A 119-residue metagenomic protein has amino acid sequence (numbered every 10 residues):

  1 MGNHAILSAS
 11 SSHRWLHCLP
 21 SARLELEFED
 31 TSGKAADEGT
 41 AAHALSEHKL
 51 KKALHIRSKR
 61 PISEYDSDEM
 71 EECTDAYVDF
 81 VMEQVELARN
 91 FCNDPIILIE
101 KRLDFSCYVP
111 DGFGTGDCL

Functional and structural regions predicted by a protein language model:
M1-L119: Metal-dependent nuclease catalytic cores that hydrolyze phosphodiester bonds in DNA/RNA, characterized by
